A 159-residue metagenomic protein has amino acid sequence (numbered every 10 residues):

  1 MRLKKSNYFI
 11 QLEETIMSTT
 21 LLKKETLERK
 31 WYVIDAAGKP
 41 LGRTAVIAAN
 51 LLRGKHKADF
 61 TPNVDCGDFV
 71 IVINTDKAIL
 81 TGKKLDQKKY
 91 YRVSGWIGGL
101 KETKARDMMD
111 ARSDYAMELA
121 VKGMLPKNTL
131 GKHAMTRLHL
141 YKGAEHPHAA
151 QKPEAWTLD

Functional and structural regions predicted by a protein language model:
K4-K5: Polybasic, lysine-rich low-complexity intrinsically disordered segments
F9-L119, T129, P147-D159: Ribosome large-subunit tunnel/peptidyl-transferase-proximal elements
M117-E118, K122, M135: Hydrophobic, well-ordered secondary-structure segments
P126-Y141: C-terminal structural segments of small proteins and small subunits
L140-H148: Short, highly charged C-terminal tails/helix-capping segments
